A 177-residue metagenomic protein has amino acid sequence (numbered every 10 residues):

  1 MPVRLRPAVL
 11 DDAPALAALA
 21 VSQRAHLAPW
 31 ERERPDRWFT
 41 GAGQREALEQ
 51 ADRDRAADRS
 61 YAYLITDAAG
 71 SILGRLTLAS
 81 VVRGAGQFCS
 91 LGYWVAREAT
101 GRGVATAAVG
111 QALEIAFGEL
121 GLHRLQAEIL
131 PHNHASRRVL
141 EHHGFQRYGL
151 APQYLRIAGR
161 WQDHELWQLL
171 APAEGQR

Functional and structural regions predicted by a protein language model:
M1-A15, L19-P29, A62-R177: Acyl-donor (CoA/ACP) binding surface of acyl/acetyltransferases
A8, L19, D36-G43, A57: Generic, well-ordered alpha-helical segments
A28-E49: Conserved GNAT-fold acetyl-CoA-binding loop/helix
D36-R37, E49-Y63: A short helix-loop-beta-strand connector motif used in the catalytic cores of GNAT acetyltransferases and, in some
A42-A56, R75-R83, G144: Short, charged low-complexity intrinsically disordered segments located at boundaries of structured domains
